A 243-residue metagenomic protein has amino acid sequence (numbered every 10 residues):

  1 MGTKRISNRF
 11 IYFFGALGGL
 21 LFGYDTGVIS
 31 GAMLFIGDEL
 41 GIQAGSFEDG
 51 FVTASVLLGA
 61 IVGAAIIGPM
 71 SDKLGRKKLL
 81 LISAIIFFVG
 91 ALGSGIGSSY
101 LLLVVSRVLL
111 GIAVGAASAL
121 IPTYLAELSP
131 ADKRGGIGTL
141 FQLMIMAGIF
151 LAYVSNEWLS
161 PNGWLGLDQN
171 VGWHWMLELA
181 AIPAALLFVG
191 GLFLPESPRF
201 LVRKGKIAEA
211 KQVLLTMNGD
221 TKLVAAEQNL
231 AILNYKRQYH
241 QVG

Functional and structural regions predicted by a protein language model:
M1-G243: Transmembrane-helix signature of 12-pass secondary carriers
